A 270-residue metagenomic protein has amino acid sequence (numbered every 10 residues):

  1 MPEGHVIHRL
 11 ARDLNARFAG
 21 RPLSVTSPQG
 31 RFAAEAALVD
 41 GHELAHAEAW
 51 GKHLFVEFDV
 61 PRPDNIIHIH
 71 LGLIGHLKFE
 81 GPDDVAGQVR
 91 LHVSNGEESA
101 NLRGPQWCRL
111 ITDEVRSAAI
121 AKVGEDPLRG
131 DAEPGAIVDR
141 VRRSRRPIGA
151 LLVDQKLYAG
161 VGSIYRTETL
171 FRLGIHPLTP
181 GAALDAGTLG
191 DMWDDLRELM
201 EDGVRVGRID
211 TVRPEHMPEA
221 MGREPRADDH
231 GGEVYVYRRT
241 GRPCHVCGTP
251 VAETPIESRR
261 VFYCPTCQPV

Functional and structural regions predicted by a protein language model:
M1-V270: Structured catalytic/nucleic-acid-binding cores of DNA maintenance enzymes
